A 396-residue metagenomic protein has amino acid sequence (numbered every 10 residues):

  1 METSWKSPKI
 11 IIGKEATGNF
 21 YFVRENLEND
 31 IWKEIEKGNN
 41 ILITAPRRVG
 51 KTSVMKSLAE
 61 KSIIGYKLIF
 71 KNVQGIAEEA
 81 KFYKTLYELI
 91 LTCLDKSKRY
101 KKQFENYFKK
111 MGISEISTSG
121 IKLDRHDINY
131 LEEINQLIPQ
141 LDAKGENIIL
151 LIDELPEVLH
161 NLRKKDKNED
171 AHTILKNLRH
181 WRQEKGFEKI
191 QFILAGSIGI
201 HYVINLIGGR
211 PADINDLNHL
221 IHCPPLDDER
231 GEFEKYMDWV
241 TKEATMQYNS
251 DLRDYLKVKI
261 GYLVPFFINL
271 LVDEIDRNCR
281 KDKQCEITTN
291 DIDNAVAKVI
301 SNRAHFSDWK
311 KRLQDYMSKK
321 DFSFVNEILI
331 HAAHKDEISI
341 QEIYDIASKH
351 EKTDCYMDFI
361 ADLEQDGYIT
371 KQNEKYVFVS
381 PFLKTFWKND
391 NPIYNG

Functional and structural regions predicted by a protein language model:
M1-V49, S53-K61, L329: Walker A/P-loop-proximal flanking segment of P-loop NTPase domains
K33, K37-N168, L175, D354: P-loop NTPase nucleotide-binding core
E146-I148, E157-K259, R277-N278, K283-R303: The catalytic "switch" region of P-loop NTPases
S250, K259-K352, G396: Winged-helix-like regulatory helical subdomains adjacent to P-loop NTPase cores
K349-D366: Short amphipathic alpha-helical interaction segments
E364-E374: A short, conserved structural fragment
K375-P381: Minor-groove-contacting beta-hairpin "wing" of winged helix-turn-helix DNA-binding domains
F382-G396: Short, amphipathic alpha-helical interaction segments positioned at domain boundaries
